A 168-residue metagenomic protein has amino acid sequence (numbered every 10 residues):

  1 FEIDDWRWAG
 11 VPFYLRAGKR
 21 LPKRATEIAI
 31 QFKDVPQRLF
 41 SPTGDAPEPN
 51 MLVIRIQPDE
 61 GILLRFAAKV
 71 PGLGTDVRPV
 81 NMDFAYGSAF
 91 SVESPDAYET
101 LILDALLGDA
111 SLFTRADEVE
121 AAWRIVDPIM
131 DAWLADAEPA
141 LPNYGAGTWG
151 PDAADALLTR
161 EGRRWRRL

Functional and structural regions predicted by a protein language model:
E2-L168: Secretory/organelle targeting and membrane-embedding segments
